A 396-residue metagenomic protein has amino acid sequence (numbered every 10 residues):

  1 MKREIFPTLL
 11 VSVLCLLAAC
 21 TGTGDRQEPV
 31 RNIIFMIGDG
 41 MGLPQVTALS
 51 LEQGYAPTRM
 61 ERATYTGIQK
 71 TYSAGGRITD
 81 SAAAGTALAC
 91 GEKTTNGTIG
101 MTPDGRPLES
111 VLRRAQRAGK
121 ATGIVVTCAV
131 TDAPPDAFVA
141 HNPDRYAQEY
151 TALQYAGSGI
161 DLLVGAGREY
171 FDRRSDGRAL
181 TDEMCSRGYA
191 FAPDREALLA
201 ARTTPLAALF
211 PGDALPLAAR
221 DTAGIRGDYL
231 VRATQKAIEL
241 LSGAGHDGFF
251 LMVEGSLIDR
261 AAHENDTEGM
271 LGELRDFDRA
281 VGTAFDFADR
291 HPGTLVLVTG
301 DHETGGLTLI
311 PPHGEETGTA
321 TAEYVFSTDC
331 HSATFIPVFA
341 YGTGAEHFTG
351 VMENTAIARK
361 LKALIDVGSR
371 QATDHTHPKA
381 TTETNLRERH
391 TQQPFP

Functional and structural regions predicted by a protein language model:
M1-L9: Bacterial N-terminal signal peptides that target proteins for export
T8-L17: Bacterial N-terminal signal peptides
T21-R174, L180-L198, T204, E303-L386 (+1 more regions): N-terminal catalytic scaffold of extracellular/periplasmic and nuclease hydrolases that process anionic headgroups
F35, L163, A208-F210, F250-E254 (+1 more regions): Structural motif
L43, R275-E316: Metal-dependent active-site segment of extracytoplasmic phospho-/sulfohydrolases and closely related
A133-V139, G212-T222, A237-I238, G245-G248 (+1 more regions): Active-site His/acidic residue clusters
A190-D194, I225-G243: A Trp-anchored, charged/polar loop motif used as the substrate-binding/catalytic surface of acyl/ester-handling
T391-Q393: Short, intrinsically disordered C-terminal tails of secreted or membrane-associated proteins
